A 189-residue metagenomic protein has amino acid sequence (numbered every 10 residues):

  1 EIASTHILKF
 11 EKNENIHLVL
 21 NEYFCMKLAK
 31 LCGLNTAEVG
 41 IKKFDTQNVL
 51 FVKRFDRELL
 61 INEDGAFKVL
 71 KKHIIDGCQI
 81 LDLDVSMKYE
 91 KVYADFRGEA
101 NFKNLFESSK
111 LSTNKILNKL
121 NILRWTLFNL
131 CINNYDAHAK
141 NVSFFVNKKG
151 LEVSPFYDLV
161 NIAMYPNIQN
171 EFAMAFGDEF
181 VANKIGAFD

Functional and structural regions predicted by a protein language model:
E1-A139, S143-D189: Anionic ligand-binding catalytic core segments
